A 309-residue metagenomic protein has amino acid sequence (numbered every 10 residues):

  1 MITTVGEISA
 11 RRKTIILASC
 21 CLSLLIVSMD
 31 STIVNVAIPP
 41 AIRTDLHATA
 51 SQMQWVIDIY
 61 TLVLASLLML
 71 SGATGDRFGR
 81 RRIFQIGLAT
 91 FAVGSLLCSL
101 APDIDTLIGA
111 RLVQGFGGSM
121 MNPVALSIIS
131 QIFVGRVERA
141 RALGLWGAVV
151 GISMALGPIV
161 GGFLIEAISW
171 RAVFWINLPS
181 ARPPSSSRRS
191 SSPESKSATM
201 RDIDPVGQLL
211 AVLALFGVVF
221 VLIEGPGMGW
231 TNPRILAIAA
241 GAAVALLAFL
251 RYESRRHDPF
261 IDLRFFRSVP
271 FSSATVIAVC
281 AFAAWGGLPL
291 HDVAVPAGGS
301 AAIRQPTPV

Functional and structural regions predicted by a protein language model:
I2-S190: Transmembrane-helix bundle of Major Facilitator Superfamily
G6-E7, T14, S185-V212, S254-V269: Flexible interhelical linker loops that connect adjacent transmembrane helices in multi-pass membrane transporters
I15-M29, V34-V36, H47-A50, A167 (+2 more regions): 12-transmembrane solute porter fold
V34, D58, S71, G109 (+6 more regions): Hydrophobic/aromatic residues in alpha-helical transmembrane segments
S71-G72, A101-P102, V134, S191-E194 (+3 more regions): Short helix-capping/hinge motifs at transmembrane helix termini and TM-loop junctions
I86, E138-V150, M200-L210, I235 (+1 more regions): Cytoplasmic-side transmembrane-helix entry/capping segments in multi-pass membrane proteins
L126, L178-S197, V212-E224, A240-R256: C-terminal membrane-cytosol helix-exit motif in multi-pass small-molecule transporters
E166-L178, I223-I235, I303-P306: A membrane-interface helix-boundary motif in multi-pass transporters
